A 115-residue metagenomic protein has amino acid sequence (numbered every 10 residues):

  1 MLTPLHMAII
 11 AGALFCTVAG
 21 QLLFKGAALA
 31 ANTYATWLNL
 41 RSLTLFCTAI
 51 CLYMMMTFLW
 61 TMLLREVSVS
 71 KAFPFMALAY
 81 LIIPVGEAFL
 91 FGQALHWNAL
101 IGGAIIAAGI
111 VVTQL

Functional and structural regions predicted by a protein language model:
M1-S68, L115: Membrane-interface interhelical linkers
G12, F75-L78, N98-I101: Hydrophobic core positions of alpha-helical segments in small-molecule transporters and transporter systems
A13-C16, A79, I83, G109: Alpha-helical transmembrane segments in multi-pass membrane proteins
F58-L78, F91-G92: Structural motif at transmembrane-helix junctions in multi-pass transporters
F75-E87, A104: Alpha-helical transmembrane segments of compact multi-pass small-molecule transporters, enriched in specific families
E87-W97, I101-G102: Hydrophobic alpha-helical transmembrane segments of integral membrane proteins
N98-Q114: Hydrophobic transmembrane alpha-helices of multi-pass small-molecule transport proteins
